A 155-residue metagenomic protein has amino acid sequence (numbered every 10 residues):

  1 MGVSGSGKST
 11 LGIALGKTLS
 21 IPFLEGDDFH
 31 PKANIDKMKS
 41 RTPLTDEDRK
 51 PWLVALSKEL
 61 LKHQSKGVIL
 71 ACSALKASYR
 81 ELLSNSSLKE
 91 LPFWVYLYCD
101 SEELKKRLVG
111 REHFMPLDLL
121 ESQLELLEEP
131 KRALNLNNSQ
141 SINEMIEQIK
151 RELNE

Functional and structural regions predicted by a protein language model:
V3: P-loop (Walker A) phosphate-binding loop of NTP-binding proteins
K8: Conserved lysine of the Walker
I13-A55: Conserved substrate/cofactor phosphate-moiety recognition/catalytic segment in nucleotide-dependent phosphotransferases
P22-L24, F93, L134-L136: Structural signal for short hydrophobic segments within the conserved structured cores of catalytic domains across
H30, A74-K76, C99-E103, S141: Conserved nucleotide-binding/hydrolysis micro-motifs of P-loop NTPases
E47-L91: Glycine-rich phosphate-binding loop used to anchor ATP phosphates in small-molecule kinases, encompassing both
L88-R107: Conserved phosphate-donor/acceptor-positioning beta-strand/loop module used by diverse small-molecule
G110-K150: Small-molecule kinase domains that catalyze NTP-dependent phosphoryl transfer to phosphate-bearing small molecules
